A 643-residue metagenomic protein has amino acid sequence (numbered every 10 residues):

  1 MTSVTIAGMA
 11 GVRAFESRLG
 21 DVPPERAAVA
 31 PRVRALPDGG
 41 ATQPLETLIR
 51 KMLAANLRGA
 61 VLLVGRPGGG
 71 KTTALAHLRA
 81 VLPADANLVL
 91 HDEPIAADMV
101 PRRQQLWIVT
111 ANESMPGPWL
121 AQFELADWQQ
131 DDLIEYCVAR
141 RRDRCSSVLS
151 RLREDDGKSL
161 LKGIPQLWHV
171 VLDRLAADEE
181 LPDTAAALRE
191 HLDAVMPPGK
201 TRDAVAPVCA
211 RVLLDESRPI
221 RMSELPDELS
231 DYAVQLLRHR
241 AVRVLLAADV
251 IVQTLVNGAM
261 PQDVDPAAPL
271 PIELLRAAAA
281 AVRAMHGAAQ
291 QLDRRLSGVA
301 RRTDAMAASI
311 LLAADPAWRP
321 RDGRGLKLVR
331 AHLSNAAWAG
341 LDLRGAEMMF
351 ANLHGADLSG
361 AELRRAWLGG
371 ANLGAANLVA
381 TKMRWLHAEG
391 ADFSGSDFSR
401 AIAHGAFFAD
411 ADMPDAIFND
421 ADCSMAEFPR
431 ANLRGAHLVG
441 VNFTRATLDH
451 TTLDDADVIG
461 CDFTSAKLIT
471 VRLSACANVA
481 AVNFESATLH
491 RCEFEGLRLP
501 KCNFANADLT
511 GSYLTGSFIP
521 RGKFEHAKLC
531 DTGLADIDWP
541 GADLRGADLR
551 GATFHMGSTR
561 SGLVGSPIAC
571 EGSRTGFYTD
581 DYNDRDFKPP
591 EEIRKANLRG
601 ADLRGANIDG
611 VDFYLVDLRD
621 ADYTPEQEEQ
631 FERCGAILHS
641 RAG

Functional and structural regions predicted by a protein language model:
M1-R58, V64-R66, T73-A80, V109 (+1 more regions): Charged, amphipathic alpha-helical interface modules that flank catalytic cores or transmembrane segments and mediate
A28, L88-L90, W107, L120-L125 (+1 more regions): Conserved beta-strand scaffold positions in the cores of enzyme catalytic domains, especially in NTP/NDP-utilizing
R34-G39, L57-A60, L78-R79, P116 (+1 more regions): Extended hydrophobic
L53, L57-R58, P165, A233-V234 (+1 more regions): Hydrophobic repeat-domain scaffold segments
T72-D85, N112-M115, L245: P-loop NTPase Walker A phosphate-binding motif
A84-M99: Conserved P-loop NTPase "ATPase switch" module shared by AAA+ and STAND
Q105-N112: Structural recognition of the conserved hydrophobic beta-strand(s) that form the central parallel beta-sheet of P-loop
A314-G643: Tandem repeat scaffolds
